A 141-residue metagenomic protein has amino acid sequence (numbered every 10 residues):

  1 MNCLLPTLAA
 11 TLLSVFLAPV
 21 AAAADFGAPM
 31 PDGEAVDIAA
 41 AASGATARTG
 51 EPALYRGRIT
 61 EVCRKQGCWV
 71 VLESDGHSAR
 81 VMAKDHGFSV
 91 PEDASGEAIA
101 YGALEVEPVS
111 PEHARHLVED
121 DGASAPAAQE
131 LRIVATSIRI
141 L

Functional and structural regions predicted by a protein language model:
M1-P6: Positively charged n-region of N-terminal signal peptides that target proteins for export
T7-P19: Bacterial N-terminal signal peptides
A21-L141: OB-fold and OB-like single-stranded nucleic-acid-recognition modules and their adjacent interaction interfaces
